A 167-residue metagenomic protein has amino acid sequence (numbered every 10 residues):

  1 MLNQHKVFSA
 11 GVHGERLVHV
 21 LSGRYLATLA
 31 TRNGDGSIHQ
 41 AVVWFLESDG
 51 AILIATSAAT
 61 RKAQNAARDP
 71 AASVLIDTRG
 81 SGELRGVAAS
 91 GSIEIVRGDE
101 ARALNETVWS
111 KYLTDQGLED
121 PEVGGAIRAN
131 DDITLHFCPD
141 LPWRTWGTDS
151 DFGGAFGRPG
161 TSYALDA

Functional and structural regions predicted by a protein language model:
M1-V12, R85-A167: Charged, gly/pro-rich active-site loop segments
L2-T28: Short, basic/aromatic recognition patches
L17, A41, K62-N65, E100 (+1 more regions): Amphipathic alpha-helical interface surfaces
V18-H19, W44, Q64, G125-I127: Short secondary-structure boundary/capping segments
L21-S22, A67-R68, W109, R128: Alpha-helix boundary recognition
R24-A58, Q64-A66, A72-D77, R85-A88: Short beta-strand segments
D35-S37, G80-G82, G125-A129: A short beta-turn/loop motif at secondary-structure boundaries
T60-K62, S81, D151-F152: Short, surface-exposed beta-strand-loop junctions and turns on beta-sheet-rich folds
